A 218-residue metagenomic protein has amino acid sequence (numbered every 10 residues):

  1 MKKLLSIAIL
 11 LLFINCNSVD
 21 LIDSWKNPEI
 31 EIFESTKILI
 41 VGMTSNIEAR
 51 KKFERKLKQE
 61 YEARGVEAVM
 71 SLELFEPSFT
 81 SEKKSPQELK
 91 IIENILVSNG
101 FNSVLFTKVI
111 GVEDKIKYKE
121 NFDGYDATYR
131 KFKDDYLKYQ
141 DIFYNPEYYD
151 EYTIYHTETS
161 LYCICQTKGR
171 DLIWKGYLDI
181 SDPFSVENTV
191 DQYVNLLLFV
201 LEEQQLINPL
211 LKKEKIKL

Functional and structural regions predicted by a protein language model:
K2-I7: Sec-dependent signal peptide recognition, specifically the positively charged N-region followed immediately by
A8, K108-G111, I180: Residues that line or immediately flank small-molecule/substrate-binding pockets and catalytic motifs
L12-N15: C-terminal motif of bacterial Sec signal peptides marking the signal peptidase cleavage site
N17-E34, D134-L218: C-terminal/domain-edge helix-coil "capping" segments
N27-F53: N-terminal export/targeting and maturation segments
S45-K115: N-terminal segment of the mature soluble domain
Q87-S160: Surface-exposed short loop/turn segments
